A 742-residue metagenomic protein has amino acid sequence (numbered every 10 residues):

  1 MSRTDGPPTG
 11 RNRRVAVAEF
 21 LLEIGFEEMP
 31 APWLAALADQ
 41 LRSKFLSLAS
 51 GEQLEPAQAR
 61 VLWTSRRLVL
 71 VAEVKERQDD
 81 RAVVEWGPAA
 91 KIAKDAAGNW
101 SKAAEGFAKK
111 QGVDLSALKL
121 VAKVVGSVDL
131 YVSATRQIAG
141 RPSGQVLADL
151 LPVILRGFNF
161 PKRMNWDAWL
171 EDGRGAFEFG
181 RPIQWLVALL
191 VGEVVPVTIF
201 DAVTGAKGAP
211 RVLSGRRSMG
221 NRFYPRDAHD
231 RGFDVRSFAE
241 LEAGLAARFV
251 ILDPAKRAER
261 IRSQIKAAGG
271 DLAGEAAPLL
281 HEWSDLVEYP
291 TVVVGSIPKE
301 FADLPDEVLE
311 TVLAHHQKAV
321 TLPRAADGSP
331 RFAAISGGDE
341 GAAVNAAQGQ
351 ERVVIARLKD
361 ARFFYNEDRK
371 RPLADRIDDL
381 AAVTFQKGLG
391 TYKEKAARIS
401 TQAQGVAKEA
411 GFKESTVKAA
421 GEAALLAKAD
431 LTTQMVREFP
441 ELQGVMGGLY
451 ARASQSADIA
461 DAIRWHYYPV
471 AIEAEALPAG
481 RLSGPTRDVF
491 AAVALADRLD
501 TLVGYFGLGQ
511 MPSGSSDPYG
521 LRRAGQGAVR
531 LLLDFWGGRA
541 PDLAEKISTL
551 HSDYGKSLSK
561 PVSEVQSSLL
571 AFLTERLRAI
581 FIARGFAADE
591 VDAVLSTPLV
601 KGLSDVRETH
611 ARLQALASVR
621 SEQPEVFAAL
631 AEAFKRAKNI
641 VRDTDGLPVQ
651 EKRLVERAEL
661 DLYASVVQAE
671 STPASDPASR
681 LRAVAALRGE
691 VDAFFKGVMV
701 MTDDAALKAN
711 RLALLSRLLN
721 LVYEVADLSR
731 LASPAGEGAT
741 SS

Functional and structural regions predicted by a protein language model:
M1-D5, T9-S742: Amphipathic alpha-helical "coupling" segments that flank catalytic cores
